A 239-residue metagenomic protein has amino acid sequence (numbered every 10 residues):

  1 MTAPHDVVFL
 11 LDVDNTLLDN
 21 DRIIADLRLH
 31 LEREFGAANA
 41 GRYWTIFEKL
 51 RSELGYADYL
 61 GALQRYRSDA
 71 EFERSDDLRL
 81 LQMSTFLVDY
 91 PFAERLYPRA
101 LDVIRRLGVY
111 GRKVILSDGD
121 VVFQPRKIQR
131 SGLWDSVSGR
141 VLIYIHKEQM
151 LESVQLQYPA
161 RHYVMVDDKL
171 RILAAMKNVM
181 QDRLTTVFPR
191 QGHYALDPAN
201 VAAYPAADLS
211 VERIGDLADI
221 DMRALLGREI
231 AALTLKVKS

Functional and structural regions predicted by a protein language model:
M1-I46: Active-site neighborhood of HAD-like aspartate-dependent phosphohydrolases
M1-P4, Q129-M165, K169-S239: Asp-based, Mg2+/Mn2+-dependent phosphohydrolase catalytic module
D12-V13, L116, V166, P189: Short hydrophobic segments within beta-strands
T16, V121-V122, R171, Y194: Conserved Rossmann-like nucleotide-cofactor binding loop
L17, K113, M165: Conserved SAM-binding loop
I23, E34, E48-V88: A metal-dependent, Asp-based hydrolase signature
G61, T85-I115, I145-E148, E152-S153: Short, acidic loop-to-helix structural element flanking the phosphoryl-transfer center in phosphate-processing enzymes
L101-V114, D118-L142: Substrate-recognition/cap helix-loop segment adjacent to the acidic, metal-dependent catalytic center of Asp-based
